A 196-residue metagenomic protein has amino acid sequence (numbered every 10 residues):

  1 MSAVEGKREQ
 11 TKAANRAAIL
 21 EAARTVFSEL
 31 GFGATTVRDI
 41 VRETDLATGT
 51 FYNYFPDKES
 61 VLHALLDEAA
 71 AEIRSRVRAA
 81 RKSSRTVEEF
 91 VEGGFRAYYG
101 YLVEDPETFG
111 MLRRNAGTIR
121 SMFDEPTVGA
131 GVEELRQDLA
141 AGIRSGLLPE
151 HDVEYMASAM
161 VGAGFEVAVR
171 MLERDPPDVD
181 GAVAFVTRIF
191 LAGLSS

Functional and structural regions predicted by a protein language model:
M1-G6, G100, E104, E133 (+3 more regions): C-terminal peripheral helix-coil segments that are non-catalytic and often amphipathic
M1-L30, A34-L46, S60: Basic, helix-initiating cap at the start of DNA-binding domains
T44-F55: Short hydrophobic/aromatic patch on the recognition helix
F55, L62-A69, L112: Alpha-helical DNA-contacting segments of helix-turn-helix folds
A64, S75-E107, M156-M160, D180-V183: Hydrophobic alpha-helical connector segments
A71-R74, R120-S145, E154-S158, V169 (+1 more regions): Amphipathic alpha-helical packing segments from all-alpha helical-bundle domains
A80, S84, L112-A116, M171-R174: Secondary-structure edge/capping motif, primarily at the C-terminal ends of alpha-helices and the immediately following
F109-R113, S121, H151: Short, hydrophobic secondary-structure boundary micro-motifs
